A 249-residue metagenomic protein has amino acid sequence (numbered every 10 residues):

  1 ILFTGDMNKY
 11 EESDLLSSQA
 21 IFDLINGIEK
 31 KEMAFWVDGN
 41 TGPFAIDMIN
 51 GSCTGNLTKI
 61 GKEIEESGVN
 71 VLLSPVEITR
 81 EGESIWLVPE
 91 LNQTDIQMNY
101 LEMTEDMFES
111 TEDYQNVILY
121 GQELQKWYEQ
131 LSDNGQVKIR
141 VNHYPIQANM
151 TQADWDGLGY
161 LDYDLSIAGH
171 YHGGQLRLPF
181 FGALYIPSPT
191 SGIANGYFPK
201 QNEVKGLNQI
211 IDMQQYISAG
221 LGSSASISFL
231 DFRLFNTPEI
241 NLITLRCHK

Functional and structural regions predicted by a protein language model:
I1-D6, M33-N40, L72-P75, R140-H143 (+2 more regions): Active-site neighborhood of phospho(di)ester-bond hydrolases with catalytic His/Asp-centered motifs
I1-N70: Membrane-embedded segments
M7-Y10, N40-F44, I78, N92-D95 (+3 more regions): Solvent-exposed loop/turn segments at secondary-structure junctions within structured extracellular/periplasmic domains
N8-L16, F44-G55, I96-N116, F180-K200 (+1 more regions): Acidic/histidine-rich helix-loop elements that form or flank divalent-metal/phosphate-binding sites at the catalytic
I25-K31, D133, D156-L161: Short, conserved loop/helix-junction motifs that constitute active-site signature segments in enzyme catalytic cores
D47, T58, E66-G68, E81-K138 (+3 more regions): Binuclear metal-dependent hydrolase catalytic cores centered on His/Asp/Glu-rich metal-binding motifs
I78, P89, L207-Q209, L242-T244: Short, well-ordered beta-strand micro-motif
I146-P238: Conserved beta-sheet core of the metallophosphoesterase superfamily
